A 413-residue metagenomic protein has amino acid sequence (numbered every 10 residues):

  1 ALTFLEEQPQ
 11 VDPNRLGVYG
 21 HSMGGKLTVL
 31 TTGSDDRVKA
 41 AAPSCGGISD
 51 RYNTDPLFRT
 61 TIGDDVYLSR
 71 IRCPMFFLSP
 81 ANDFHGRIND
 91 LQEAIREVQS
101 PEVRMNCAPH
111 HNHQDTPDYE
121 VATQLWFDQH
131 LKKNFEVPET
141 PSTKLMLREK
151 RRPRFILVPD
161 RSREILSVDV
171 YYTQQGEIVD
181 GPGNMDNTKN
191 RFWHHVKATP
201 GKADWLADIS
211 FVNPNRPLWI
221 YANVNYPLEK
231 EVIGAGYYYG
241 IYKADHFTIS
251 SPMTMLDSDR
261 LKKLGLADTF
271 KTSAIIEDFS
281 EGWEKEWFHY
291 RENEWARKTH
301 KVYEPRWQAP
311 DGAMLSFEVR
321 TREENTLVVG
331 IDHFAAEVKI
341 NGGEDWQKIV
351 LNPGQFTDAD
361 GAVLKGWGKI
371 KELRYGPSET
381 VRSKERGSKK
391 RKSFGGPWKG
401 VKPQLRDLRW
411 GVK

Functional and structural regions predicted by a protein language model:
A1-H21: Gly/Ser-rich "nucleophile elbow"/oxyanion-hole loop immediately N-terminal to the catalytic nucleophile in hydrolases
G20-G24, T28: Gly/Ala-rich beta-loop-alpha elbow adjacent to hydrolase catalytic centers
A40, G46-V98: The feature captures the conserved acid-bearing segment of alpha/beta-hydrolase catalytic domains
V98-D115: Catalytic histidine neighborhood in serine/cysteine hydrolases with alpha/beta-hydrolase-type architecture
D128-Y172, H194-P200: Surface beta-strand/loop "capping" patches
N213-E229, K371-G376: Short, aromatic- and glycine-rich surface loops/edge beta-strands on solvent-exposed regions
E229-T272, K399, Q404-V412: Short beta-strand elements
I275, W287-K369, R374-R391, W398-Q404 (+1 more regions): Extracellular ligand-binding interfaces
